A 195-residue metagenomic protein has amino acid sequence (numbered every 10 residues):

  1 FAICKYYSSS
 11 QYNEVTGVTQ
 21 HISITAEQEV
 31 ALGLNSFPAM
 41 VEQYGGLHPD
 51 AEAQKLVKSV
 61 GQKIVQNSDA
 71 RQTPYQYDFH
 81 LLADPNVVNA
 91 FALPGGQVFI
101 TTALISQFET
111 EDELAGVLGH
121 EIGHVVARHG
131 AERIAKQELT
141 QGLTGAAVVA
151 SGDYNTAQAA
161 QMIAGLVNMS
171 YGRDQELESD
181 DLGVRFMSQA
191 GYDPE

Functional and structural regions predicted by a protein language model:
F1-E195: A Zn2+-metalloprotease active-site environment signal
